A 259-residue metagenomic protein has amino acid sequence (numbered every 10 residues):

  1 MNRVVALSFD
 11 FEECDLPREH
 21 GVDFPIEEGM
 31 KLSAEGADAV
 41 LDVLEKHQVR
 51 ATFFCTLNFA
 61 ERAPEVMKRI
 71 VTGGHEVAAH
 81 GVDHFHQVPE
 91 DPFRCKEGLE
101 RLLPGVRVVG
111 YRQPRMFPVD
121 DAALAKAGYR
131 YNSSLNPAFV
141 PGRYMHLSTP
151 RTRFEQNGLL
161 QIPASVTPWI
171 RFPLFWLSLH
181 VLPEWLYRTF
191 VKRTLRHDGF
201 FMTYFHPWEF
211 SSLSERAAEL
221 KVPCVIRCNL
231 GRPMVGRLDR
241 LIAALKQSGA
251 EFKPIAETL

Functional and structural regions predicted by a protein language model:
M1-G73: Active-site beta->alpha N-cap acidic-glycine motif
D10, L44, H80, Y111 (+4 more regions): Conserved, mostly hydrophobic/aromatic
P17, E100-Y204: Active-site-adjacent pocket scaffolds in enzyme catalytic domains
F24-K31, C55-T56, G81-H86, V108-V109 (+3 more regions): The substrate-binding groove and active-site-proximal loops of carbohydrate-active enzymes, especially glycoside
S33, A37, A63, V88 (+3 more regions): Aromatic/hydrophobic pocket-lining residues that form the small-molecule binding cavity in soluble enzyme cores
E45-D120, Y129-L135, G158, V166-P168: Metal-dependent polysaccharide deacetylase catalytic core of the NodB/CE4 family, i.e., the active-site-bearing domain
K46-Q48, E184-L259: C-terminal domain-boundary segment and adjacent tail
